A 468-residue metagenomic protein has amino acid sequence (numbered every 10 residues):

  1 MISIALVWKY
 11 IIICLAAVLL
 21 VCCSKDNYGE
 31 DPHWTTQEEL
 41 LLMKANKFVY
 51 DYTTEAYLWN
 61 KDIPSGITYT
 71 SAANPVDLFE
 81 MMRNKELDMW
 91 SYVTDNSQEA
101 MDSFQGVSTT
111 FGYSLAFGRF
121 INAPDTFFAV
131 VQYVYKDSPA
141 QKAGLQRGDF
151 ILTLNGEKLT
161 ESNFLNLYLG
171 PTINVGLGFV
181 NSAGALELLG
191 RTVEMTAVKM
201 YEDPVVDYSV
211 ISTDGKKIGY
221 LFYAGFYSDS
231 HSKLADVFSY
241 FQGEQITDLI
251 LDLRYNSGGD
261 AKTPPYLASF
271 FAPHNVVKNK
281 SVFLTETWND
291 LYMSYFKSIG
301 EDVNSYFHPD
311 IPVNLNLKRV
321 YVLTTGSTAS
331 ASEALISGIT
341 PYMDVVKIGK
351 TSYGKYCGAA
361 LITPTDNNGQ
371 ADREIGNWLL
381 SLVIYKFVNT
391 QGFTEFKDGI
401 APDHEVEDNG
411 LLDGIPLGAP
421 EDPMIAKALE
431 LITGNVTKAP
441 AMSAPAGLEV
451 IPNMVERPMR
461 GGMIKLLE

Functional and structural regions predicted by a protein language model:
M1-I11: Bacterial N-terminal signal peptides that target proteins for export
S3, S103-G106, L165-Y168, I211-S212 (+3 more regions): A general structural signal for short secondary-structure junctions and capping/turn motifs
L19-C22: C-terminal motif of bacterial Sec signal peptides marking the signal peptidase cleavage site
S24-D248, T263, S443-E468: Flexible, low-complexity junctional segments that flank or bridge functional domains
K199, Y255-S257: Active-site-proximal loop/turn and secondary-structure-junction residues that shape catalytic pockets, frequently
L221, D229-D236, Y240-F241, D248 (+1 more regions): C-terminal "post-core" interaction segments
